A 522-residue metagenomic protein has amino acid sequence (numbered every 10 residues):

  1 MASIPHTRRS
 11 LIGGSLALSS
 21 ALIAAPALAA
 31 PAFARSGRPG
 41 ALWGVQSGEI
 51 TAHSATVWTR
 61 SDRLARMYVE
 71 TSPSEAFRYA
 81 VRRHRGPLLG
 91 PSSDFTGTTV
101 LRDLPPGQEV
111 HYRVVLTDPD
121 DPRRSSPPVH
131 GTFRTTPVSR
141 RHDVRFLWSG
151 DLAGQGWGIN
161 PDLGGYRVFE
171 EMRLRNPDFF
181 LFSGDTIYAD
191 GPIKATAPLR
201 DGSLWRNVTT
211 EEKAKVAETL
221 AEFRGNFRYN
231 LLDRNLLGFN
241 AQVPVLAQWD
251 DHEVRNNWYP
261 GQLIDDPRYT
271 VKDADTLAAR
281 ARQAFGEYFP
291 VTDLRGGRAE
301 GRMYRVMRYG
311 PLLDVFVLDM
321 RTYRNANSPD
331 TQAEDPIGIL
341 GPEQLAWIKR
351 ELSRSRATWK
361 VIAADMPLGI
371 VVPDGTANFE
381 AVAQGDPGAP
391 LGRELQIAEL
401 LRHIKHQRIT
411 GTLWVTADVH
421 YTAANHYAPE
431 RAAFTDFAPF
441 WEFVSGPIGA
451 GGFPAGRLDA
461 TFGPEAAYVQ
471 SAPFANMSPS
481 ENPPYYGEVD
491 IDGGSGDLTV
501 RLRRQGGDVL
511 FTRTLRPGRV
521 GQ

Functional and structural regions predicted by a protein language model:
A2-S20, F33-Q522: Metal-dependent phosphoester/phosphodiester hydrolase catalytic core
I23-A30: C-terminal segment of classical bacterial N-terminal signal peptides
